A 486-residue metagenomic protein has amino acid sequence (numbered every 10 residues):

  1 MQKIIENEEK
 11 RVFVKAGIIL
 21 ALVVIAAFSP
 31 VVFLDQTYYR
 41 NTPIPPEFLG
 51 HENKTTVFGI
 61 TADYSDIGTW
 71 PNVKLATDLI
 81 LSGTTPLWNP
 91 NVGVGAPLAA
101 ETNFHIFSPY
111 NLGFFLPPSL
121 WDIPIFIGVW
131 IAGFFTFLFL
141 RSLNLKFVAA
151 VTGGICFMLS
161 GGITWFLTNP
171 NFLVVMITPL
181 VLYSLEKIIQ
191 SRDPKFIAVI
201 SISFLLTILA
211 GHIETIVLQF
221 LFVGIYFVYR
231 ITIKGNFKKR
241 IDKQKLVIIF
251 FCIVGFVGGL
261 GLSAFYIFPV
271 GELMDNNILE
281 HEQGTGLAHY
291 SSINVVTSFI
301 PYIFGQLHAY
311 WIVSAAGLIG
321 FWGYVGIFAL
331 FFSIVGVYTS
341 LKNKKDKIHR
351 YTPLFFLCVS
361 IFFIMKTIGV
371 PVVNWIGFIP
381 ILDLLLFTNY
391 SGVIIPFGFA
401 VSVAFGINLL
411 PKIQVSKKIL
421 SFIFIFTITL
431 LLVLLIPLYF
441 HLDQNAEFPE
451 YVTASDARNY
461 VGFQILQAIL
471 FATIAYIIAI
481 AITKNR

Functional and structural regions predicted by a protein language model:
M1, I188-S201, L205, T215 (+4 more regions): Contiguous transmembrane helix-bundle modules in multi-pass membrane proteins
M1-V31, Y39, P43-E52, R240-F256 (+2 more regions): Start-transfer (signal-anchor) and selected internal transmembrane alpha helices of multi-pass inner/ER membrane
L20, G133-S142, F147-I233, F251-G271 (+1 more regions): Membrane-embedded helix bundles of polyisoprenyl
I25-L34, T84, E101, G113-S119 (+8 more regions): Membrane-interface helix-loop junctions at the exits of transmembrane helices
V31-L143, A149-I177, A288-I319: Active-site lumenal/periplasmic loops and adjacent helix-entry segments of GT-C-fold, multi-pass membrane
I44-I80, T84-W88, G255-T339, V373 (+2 more regions): Periplasmic/ER-lumenal interhelical loops and adjacent helix-loop junctions in multi-pass membrane proteins
A99-N103, D122-V129, C156-P179, L209-Q219 (+3 more regions): Membrane-interface micro-motifs in multi-pass membrane enzymes
L116-N144, V325-Y338, I469-A479: Selective detector of the "anchor" transmembrane alpha-helix that sits immediately C-terminal
